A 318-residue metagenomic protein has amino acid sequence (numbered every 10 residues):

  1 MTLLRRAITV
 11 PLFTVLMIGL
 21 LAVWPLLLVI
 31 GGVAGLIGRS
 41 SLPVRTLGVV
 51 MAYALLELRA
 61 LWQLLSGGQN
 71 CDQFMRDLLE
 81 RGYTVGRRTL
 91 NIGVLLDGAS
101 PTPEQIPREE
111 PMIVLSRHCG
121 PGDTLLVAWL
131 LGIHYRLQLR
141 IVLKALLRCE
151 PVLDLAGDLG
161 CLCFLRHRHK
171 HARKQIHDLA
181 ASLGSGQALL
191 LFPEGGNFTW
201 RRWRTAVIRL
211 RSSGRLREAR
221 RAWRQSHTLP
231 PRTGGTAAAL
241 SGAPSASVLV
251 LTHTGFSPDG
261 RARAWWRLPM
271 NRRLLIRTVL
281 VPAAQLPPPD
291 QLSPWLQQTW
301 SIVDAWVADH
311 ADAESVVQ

Functional and structural regions predicted by a protein language model:
M1-M112, L126: Membrane-anchoring hydrophobic helices of lipid-metabolizing enzymes
L56-R81, R108-H169: Catalytic core of membrane glycerolipid acyltransferases/transacylases, capturing the structured, soluble-facing
D97, L162-H167, L280-P282: Short acidic-hydrophobic, aromatic-tinged amphipathic segments that line or gate anion-handling sites
T124, I176, R232-T236: Conserved glycosyltransferase catalytic-site signature
I133, L137, A145-G160, G184-D290: A cross-family acyltransferase "interaction/gating" segment
K170-A181: A Trp-anchored, charged/polar loop motif used as the substrate-binding/catalytic surface of acyl/ester-handling
P287-Q318: Accessory terminal regions of nucleic-acid processing enzymes
